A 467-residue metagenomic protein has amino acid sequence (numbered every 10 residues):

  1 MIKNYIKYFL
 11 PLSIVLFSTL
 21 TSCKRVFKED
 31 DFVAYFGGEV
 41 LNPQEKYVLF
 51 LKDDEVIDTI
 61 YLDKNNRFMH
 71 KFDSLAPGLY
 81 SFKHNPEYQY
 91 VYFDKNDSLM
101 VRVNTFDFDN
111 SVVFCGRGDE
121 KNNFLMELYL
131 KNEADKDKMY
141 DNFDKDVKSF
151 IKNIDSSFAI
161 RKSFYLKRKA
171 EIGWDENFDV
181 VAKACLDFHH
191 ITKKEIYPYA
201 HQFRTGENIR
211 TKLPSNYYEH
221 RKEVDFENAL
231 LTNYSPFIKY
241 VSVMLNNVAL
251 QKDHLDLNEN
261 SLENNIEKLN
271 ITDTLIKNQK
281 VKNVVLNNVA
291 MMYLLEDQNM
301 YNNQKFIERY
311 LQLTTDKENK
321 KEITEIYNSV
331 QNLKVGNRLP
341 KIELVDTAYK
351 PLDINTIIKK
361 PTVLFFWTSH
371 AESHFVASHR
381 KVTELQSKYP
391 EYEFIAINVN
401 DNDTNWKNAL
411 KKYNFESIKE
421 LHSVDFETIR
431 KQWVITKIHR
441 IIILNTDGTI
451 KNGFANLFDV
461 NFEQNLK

Functional and structural regions predicted by a protein language model:
M1-V33, G453: Bacterial Sec-dependent N-terminal signal peptides
C23-F178, N208: A non-transmembrane, solvent-exposed segment enriched in polar/low-complexity residues
N142-L269: N-terminal, charged low-complexity regulatory/assembly segments
K320-I354: N-terminal "domain-start" segment that seeds a small globular fold
L352-V382, E393-I395: Short active-site neighborhood of thiol/selenol oxidoreductases, capturing the structured segment around
H374-K411, D425-R430: Structural microenvironment flanking redox-active thiols in thiol-disulfide oxidoreductases
L410-T446: Short, internal strand/loop/helix patches that form the active-site neighborhood or redox-interaction surface
K437-K467: Non-catalytic, surface beta->alpha helical segment in thiol-disulfide oxidoreductase systems
